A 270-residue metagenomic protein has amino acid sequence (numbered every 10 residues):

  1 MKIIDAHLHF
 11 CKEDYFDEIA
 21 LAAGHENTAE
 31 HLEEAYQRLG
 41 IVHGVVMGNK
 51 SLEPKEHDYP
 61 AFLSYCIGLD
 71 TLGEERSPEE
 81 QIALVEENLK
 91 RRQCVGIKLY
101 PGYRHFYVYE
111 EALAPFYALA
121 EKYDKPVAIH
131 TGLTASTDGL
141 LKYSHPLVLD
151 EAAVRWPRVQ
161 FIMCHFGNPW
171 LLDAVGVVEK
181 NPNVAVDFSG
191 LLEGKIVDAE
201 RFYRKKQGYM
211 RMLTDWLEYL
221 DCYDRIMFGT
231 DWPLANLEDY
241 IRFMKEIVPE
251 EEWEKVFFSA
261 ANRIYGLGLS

Functional and structural regions predicted by a protein language model:
M1-F10, Y15-H43, T214-D215, Y219-M227 (+1 more regions): Mid-to-C-terminal alpha-helical segments outside catalytic/metal-binding sites
I3-L8, G44-V46, L63-I67, V95-L99 (+4 more regions): Hydrophobic faces of well-ordered beta-strands that scaffold small-molecule active sites in alpha/beta enzyme cores
C11-D14, S51-P54, L72-E74, R104 (+4 more regions): Active-site environment of divalent metal-dependent phosphoester hydrolases
I19-S51, L63-D70, V95-G96, F161: Divalent metal-dependent hydrolysis catalytic cores, especially in the metallo-beta-lactamase
H25-A35, E75-L89, L171: Short, acidic/polar
S51-Y143: Active-site gating/metal-coordination segments in enzymes
Y109-M227: Catalytic pocket-lining loop regions of alpha/beta-barrel enzymes, especially the amidohydrolase/enolase/GH5 lineages
